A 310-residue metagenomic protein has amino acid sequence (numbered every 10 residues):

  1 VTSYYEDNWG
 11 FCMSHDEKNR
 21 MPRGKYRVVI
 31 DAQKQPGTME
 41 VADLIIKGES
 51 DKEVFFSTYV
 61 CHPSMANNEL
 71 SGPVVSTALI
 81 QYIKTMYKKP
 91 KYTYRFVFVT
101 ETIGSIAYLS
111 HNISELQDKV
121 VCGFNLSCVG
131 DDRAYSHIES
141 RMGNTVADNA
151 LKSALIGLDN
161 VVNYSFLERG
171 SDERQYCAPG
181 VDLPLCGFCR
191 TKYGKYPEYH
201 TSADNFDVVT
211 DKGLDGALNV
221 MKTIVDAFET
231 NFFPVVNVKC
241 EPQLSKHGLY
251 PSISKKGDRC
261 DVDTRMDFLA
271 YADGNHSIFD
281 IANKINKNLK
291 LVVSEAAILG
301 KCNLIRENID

Functional and structural regions predicted by a protein language model:
V1-D310: N-terminal hydrophobic/helix-forming segments and targeting peptides
